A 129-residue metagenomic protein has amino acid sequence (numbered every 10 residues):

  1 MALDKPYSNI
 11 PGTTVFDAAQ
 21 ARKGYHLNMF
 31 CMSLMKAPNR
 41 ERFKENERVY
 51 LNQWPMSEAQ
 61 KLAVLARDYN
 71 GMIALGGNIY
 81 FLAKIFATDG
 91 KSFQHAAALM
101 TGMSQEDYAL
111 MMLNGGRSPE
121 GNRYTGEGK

Functional and structural regions predicted by a protein language model:
M1-K129: Charged, low-complexity intrinsically disordered segments
